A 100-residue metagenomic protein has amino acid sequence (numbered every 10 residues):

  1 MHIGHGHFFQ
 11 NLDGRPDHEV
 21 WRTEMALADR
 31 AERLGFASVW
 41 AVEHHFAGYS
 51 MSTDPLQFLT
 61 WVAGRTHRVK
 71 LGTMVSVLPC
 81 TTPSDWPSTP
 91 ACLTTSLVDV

Functional and structural regions predicted by a protein language model:
M1-T73: N-terminal beta1-alpha1-beta2 module of alpha/beta enzyme domains
H2-E19, C80-V100: Flexible, glycine-rich active-site loops centered on histidine and acidic residues that chelate a metal or position
T73-T81: Active-site nucleophile and cofactor-binding loops and adjacent substrate-binding regions of central metabolic enzymes
